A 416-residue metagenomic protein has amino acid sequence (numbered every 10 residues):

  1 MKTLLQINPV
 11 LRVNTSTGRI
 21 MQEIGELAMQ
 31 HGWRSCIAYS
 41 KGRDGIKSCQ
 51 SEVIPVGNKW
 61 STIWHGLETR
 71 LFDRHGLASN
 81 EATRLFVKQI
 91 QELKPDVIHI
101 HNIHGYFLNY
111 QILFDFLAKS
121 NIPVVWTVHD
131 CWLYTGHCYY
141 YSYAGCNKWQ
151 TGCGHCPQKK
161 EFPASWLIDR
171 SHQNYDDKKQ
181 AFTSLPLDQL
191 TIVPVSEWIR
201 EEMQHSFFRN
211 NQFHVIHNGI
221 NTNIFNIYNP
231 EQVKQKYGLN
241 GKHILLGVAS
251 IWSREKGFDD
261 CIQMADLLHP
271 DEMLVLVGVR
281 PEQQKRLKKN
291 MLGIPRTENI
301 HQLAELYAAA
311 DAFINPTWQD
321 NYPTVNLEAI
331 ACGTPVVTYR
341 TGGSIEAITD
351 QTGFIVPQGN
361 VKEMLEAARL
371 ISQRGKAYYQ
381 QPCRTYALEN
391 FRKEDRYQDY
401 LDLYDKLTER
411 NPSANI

Functional and structural regions predicted by a protein language model:
V193, L239-K256, I262-A265: Conserved donor-binding/catalytic core segment of Leloir-type glycosyltransferases
E201-Q204, I220-K236, K285-R286: Acidic anion/phosphate-binding donor-loop and adjacent secondary structure in glycosyltransferase catalytic cores
G278-A304: Nucleotide-activated donor-binding/catalytic signature segment of Leloir-type glycosyltransferases, i.e., the conserved
E305-A310: Short alpha-helical donor nucleotide-sugar binding micro-motif in glycosyltransferases
W318: Aromatic "clamp/platform" in nucleotide-sugar-dependent glycosyltransferases that forms part of the donor/acceptor
P335-T338, I355: Short hydrophobic beta-strand element within catalytic cores of glycosyltransferases and related nucleotide-activated
D350, F354-V361, L370-G375: Conserved acidic donor-binding segment of nucleotide-sugar-dependent glycosyltransferases
A377-N390, D399-D402: A short, well-ordered alpha-helix in the C-terminal region of glycosyltransferases
